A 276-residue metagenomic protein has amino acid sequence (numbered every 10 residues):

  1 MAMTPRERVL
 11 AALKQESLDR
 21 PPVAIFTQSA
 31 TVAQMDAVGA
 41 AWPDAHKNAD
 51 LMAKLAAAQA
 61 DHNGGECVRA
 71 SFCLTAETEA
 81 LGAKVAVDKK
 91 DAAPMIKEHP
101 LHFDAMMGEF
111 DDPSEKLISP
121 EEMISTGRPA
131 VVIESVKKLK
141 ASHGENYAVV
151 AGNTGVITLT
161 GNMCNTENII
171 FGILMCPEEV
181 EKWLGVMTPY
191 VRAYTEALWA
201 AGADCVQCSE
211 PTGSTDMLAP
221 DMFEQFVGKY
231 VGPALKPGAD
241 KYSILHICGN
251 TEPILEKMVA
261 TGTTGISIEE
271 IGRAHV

Functional and structural regions predicted by a protein language model:
M1-A33, W42, L55, E66 (+3 more regions): Active-site loop segments of alpha/beta catalytic cores
M35-A40, E77-K90: Glycine-rich loop at the start of a catalytic domain that most often binds anionic cofactors/ligands
P43-K54, D61-N63: Short, structured active-site "lid" loops
L55-V85: Glycine-rich, N-terminal phosphate-binding loop and its surrounding beta-alpha-beta segment
G108-K116: Residues forming anionic-ligand binding surfaces in small-molecule and nucleic-acid pockets of primarily soluble enzymes
